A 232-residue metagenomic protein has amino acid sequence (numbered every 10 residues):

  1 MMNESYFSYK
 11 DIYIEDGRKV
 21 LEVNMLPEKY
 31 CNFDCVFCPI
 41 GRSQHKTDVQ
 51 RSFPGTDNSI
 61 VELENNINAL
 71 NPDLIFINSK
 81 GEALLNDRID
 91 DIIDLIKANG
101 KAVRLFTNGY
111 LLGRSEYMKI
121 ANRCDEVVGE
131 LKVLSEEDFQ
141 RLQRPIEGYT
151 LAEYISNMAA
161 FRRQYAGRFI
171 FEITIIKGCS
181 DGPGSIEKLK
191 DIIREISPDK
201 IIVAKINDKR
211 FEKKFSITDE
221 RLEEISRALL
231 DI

Functional and structural regions predicted by a protein language model:
M2-E22: Short, charged low-complexity linear segments at domain edges
D16-N58: Canonical Radical SAM [4Fe-4S] cluster-binding loop centered on the CxxxCxxC motif and its immediate flanking residues
E22-N24, P39, L74-N78, R104-F106: Short, conserved beta-strand segments within well-ordered enzyme catalytic domains that often line or immediately flank
C38-S43, N71-L74, L134-D138, F169-I170: Short, basic/glycine-rich phosphate-binding loops at helix/coil junctions that contact nucleotide phosphates
G41-F76, D87-D91: Conserved alpha-helical substructure of the radical SAM core
L84-F215: Conserved AdoMet/S-adenosylmethionine-binding subsite of the radical SAM
F171, F211-I232: Short acidic, glycine/proline-enriched helix-loop-strand junctions
